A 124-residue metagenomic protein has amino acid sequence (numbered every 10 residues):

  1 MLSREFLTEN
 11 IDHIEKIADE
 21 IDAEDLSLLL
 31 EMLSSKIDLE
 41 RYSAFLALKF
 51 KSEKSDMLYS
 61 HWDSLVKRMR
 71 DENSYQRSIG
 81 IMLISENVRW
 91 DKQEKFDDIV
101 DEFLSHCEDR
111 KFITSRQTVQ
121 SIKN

Functional and structural regions predicted by a protein language model:
M1-E31: N-terminal "cap/leader" segments of large eukaryotic alpha-helical scaffolds
L2-S3, S34-I37, R70-N73, S105-D109: Solenoid-like repeat scaffolds
L7-I11, A23, D38-L39, S74-Y75 (+1 more regions): Alpha-helix N-cap/helix-start positions at coil->helix boundaries
E20-S34, D56-R68, Q93-H106: Amphipathic alpha-helical scaffolding segments comprising HEAT/armadillo-like alpha-solenoid repeats
K49-F50, S85, K123-N124: Structural signature of alpha-helical solenoid repeat scaffolds
E53-K54, R89-W90: Alpha-solenoid helical repeat scaffolds
E102-N124: A contiguous pocket-lining binding segment that forms or flanks enzyme active sites
